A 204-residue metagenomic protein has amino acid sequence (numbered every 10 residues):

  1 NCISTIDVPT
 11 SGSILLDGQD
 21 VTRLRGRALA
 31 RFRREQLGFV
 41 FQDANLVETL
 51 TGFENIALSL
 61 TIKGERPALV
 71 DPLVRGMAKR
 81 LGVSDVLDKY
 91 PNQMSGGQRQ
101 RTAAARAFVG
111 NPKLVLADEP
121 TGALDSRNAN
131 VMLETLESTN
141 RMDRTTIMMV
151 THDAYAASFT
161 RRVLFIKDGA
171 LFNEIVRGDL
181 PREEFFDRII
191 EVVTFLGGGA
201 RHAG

Functional and structural regions predicted by a protein language model:
N1-F159, I166: ABC family nucleotide-binding domain
T160-E174: Conserved long hydrophobic alpha-helices within structured protein cores
A170-F195: Conserved beta-strand-loop-alpha-helix hinge in the C-terminal portion of ABC ATPase nucleotide-binding domains
T194-L196, A200-G204: Non-catalytic connector elements of ABC transporters
